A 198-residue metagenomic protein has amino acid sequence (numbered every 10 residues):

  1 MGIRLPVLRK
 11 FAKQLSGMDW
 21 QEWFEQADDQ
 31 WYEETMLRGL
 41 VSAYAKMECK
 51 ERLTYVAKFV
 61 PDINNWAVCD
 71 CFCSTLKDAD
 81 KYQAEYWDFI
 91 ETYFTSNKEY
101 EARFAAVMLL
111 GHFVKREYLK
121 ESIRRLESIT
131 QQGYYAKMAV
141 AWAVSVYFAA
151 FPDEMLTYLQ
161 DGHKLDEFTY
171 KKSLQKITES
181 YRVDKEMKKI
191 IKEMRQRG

Functional and structural regions predicted by a protein language model:
M1-G198: Alpha-helical scaffold domains
